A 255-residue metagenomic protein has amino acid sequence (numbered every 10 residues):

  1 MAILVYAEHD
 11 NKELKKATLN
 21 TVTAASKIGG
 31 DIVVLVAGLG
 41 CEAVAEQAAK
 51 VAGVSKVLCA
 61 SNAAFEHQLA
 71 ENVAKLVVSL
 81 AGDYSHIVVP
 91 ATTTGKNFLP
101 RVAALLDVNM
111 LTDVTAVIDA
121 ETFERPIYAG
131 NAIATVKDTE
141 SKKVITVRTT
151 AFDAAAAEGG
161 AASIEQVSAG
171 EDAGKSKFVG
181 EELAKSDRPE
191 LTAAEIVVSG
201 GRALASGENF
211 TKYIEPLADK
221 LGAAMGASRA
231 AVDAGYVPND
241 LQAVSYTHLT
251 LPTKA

Functional and structural regions predicted by a protein language model:
M1-L249: N-terminal glycine-rich FAD/FM-binding segment characteristic of electron-transfer flavoproteins
T250-A255: A short, hydrophobic C-terminal helix/tail in secreted or cell-surface proteins
